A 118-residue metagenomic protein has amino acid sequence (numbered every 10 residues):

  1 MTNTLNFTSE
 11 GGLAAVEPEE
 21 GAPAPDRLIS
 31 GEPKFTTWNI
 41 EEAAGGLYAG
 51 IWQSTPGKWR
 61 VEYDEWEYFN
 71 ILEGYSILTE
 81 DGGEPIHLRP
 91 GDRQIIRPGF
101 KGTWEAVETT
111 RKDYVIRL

Functional and structural regions predicted by a protein language model:
M1-G46: A short, N-terminal "cap"/entry segment at the start of jelly-roll beta-barrel domains of the cupin/DSBH fold
E42-Y63, R97-P98: Conserved short histidine dyad/triad with adjacent acidic residue
S54, Y63-L78: Short, conserved beta-strand element in jelly-roll/cupin
V61, L78, K112-Y114: Short hydrophobic/aromatic-rich beta-strand segments that constitute the beta-sheet cores of beta-sandwich/beta-barrel
T79-D81, E105: A generic structural motif
G82-P98: Short acidic-glycine-tyrosine-enriched beta hairpin
R89, P98-L118: Ligand-binding loop in jelly-roll beta-barrel domains
